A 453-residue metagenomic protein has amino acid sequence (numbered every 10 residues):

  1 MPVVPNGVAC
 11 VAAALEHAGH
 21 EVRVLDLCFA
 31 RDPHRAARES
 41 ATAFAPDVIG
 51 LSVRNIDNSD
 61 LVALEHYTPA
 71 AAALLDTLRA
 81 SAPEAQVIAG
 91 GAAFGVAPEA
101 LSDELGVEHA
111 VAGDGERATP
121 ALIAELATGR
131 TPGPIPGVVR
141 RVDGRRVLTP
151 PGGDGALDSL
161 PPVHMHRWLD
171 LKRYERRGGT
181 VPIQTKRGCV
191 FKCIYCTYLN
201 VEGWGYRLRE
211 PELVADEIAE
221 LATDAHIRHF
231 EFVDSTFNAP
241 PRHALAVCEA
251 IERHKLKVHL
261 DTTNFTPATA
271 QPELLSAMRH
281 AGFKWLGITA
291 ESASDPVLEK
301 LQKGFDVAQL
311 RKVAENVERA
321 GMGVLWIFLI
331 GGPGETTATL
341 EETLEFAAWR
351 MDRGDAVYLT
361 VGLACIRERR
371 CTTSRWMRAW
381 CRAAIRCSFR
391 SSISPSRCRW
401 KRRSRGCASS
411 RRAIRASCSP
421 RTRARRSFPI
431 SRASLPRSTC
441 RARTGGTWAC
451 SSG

Functional and structural regions predicted by a protein language model:
M1, N55-V62, P98-E99, F191 (+6 more regions): Flexible glycine/acidic-rich beta-alpha junction loops that bind and position SAM and/or redox cofactors in anaerobic
M1-H226: Acidic, low-complexity intrinsically disordered segments
V3, D158-L325, I330-G332, E345: Radical SAM [4Fe-4S] cluster-binding motif and immediate context
H20, A80-E84, G129-T131, E252-V258 (+2 more regions): Short helix-capping segments at alpha-helix termini
R38-T42, D47, D143, R370-G453: Radical SAM enzyme core and accessory elements
G50-V53, G115, L274-A293, V357-A364: Non-cysteine beta-strand/loop elements that form the S-adenosyl-L-methionine
E65-L74, E341-L344, K401, G406: Well-ordered, non-membrane alpha-helical segments in soluble/globular domains
P98-L105, G334-W349: Catalytic cores of alpha/beta
